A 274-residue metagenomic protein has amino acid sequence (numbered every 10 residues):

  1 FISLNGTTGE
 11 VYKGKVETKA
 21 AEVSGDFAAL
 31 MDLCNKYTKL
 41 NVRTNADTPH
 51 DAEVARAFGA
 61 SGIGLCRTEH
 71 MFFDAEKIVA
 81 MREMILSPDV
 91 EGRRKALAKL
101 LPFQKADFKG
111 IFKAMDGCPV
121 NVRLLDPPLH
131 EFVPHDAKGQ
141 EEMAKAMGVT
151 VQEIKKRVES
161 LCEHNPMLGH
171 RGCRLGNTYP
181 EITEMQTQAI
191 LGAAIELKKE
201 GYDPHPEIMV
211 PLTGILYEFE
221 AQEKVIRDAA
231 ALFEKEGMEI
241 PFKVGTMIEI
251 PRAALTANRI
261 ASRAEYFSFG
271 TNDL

Functional and structural regions predicted by a protein language model:
F1: Conformationally flexible catalytic loops at phosphate/diphosphate-handling active centers
T7-G9: NTP/phosphate- and nucleic-acid-binding module
Y12-A28: Short, compositionally biased
V23-D26, D32-L274: Conserved alpha/beta-domain cores
